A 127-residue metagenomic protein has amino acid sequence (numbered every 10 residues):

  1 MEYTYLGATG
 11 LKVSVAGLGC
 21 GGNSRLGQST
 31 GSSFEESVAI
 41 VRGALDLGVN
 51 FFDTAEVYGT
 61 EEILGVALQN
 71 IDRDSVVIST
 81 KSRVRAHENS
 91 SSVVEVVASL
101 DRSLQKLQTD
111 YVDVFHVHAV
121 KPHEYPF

Functional and structural regions predicted by a protein language model:
M1-V76: N-terminal binding-site loop/beta-alpha segment at the start of enzyme catalytic domains that lines or forms
T4, R73, K81-S82, K106: Short, cationic motifs built from Arg/Lys/His that form the positively charged side of catalytic pockets
L11, A86-H87: A short acidic, often aromatic-flanked loop/helix-cap motif at beta-alpha or helix-coil junctions that lines enzyme
G17, V77-K81, Y111, F115-H116: Short, basic/glycine-rich phosphate-binding loops at helix/coil junctions that contact nucleotide phosphates
G21, A55-V57, K81-R85, V117-V120: Active-site beta-loop-alpha junctions enriched in small/polar residues
S29, R42, E88-F127: Glycine/proline-rich, positively charged, aromatic-decorated active-site loop/lid region on the catalytic face
V57, I63, V77-A86, V93-A98: N-terminal entry module detector
